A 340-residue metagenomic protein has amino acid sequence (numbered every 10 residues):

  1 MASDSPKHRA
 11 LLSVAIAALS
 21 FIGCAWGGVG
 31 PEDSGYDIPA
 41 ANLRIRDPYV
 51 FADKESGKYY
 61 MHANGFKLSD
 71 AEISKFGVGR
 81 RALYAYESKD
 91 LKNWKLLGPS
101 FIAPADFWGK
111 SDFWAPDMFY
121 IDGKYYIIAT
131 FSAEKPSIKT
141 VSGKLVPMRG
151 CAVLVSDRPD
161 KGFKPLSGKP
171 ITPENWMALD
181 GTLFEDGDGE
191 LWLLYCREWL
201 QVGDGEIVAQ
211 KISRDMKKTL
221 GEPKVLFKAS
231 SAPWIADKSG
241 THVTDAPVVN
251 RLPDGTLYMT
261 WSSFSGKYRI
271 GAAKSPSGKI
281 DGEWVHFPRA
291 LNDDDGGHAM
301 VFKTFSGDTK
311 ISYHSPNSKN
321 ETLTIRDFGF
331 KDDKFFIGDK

Functional and structural regions predicted by a protein language model:
S3-V14: Bacterial N-terminal signal peptides that target proteins for export
S13-G23: Bacterial N-terminal signal peptides
A25-K340: Carbohydrate-active catalytic/glycan-binding domains of CAZyme proteins, especially the secreted or lumenal ectodomains
